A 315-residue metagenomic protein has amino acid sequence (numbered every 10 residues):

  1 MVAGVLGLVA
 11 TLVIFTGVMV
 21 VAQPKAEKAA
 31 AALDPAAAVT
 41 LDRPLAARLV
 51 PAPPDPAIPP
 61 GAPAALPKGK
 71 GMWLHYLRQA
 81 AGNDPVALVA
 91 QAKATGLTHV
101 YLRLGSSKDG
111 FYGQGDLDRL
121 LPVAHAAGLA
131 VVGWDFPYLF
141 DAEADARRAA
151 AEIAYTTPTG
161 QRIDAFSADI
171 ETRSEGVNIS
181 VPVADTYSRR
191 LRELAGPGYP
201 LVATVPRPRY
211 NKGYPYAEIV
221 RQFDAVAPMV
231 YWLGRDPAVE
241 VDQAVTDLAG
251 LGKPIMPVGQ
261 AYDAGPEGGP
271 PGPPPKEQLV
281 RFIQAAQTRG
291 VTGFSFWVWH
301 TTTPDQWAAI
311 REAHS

Functional and structural regions predicted by a protein language model:
A30-T98, R103, P137, V202-R207 (+2 more regions): Boundary/entry segment of secreted carbohydrate-active catalytic domains
M72-L77, A130-A142, A184-Y214, K253-D263: Aromatic-lined carbohydrate-recognition surfaces of secreted/lumenal glycan-active proteins
L77-A94, A142-T159, P208-V220, V241 (+1 more regions): Short, acidic/polar
T98-S106, A150-V183, G293-F296: Active-site groove signature of glycoside hydrolases
L102, I163-F166, I170-S174, N211-V239 (+1 more regions): Aromatic- and acid-rich polysaccharide-binding/catalytic face of secreted or lumenal carbohydrate-active enzymes
L102-F136, V177-V202: Aromatic-lined substrate-binding rim segments of carbohydrate-active enzymes
G115, R189, P197-L201, G213 (+1 more regions): Glycoside hydrolase catalytic-domain groove-lining segments
G234-P237, M256-S315: Substrate-binding cleft of secreted/luminal carbohydrate-active enzymes
